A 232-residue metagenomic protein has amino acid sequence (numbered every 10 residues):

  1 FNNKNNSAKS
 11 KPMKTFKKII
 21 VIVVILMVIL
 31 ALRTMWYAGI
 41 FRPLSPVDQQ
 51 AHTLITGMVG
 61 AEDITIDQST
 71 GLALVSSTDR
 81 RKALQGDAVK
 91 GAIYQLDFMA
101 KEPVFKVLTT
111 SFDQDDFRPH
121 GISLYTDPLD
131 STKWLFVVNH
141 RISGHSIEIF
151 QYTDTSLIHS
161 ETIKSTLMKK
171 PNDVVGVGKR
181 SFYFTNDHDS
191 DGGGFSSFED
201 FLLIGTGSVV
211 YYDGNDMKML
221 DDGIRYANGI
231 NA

Functional and structural regions predicted by a protein language model:
A38-M58: A short helix->beta-strand "capping" segment at the edge of beta-propeller domains
T53-G91: Beta-strand-rich domains and repeat architectures in extracellular enzymes and scaffolds, especially beta-propellers
L54-G57, L108-Q114, T162-L167, L220-I224: Surface loop/turn motifs at the tips and blade-to-blade linkers of beta-strand repeat domains
G60, V89, R118, S143 (+3 more regions): Beta-rich catalytic cores
V75-V89, V138, F184-I204: Short, conserved, GDST-rich strand-edge loop motifs in beta-rich repeat architectures
A88-P128: Blade-loop segments of beta-propeller domains
V89-Y94, S146-E148, G207-V210: A short loop-to-beta-strand structural motif that recurs across blades of beta-propeller domains
Q114-G121, Y125-T126, S131-V177, D189: Asp-box/WD-like beta-propeller blade repeats and closely related beta-sheet repeat scaffolds
